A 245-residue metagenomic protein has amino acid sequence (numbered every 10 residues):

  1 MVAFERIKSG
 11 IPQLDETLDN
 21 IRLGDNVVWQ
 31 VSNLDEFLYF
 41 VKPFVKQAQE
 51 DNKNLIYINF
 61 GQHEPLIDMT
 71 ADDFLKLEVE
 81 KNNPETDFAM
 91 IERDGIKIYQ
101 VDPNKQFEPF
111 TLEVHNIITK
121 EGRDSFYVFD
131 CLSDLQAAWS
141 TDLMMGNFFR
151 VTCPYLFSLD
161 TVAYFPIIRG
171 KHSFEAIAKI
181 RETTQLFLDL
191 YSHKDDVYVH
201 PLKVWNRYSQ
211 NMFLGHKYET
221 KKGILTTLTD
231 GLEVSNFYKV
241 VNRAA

Functional and structural regions predicted by a protein language model:
A3, K8-I11, L18, T220-A245: NTP-binding/hydrolysis catalytic cores, primarily Walker-type P-loop NTPases
A3-F4, I98-E108, Q136-F148: Flexible beta-alpha connector loops of hexameric P-loop NTPases
R6-Q62, A245: Glycine-rich P-loop/Walker A and Walker A-like loops and their local beta1-loop-alpha1 context in P-loop NTPases
W29-Q30, Y57, V128-F129, T161-R169: Structural recognition of the conserved hydrophobic beta-strand(s) that form the central parallel beta-sheet of P-loop
L34-D35, G61-P65, N104-K105, L132-D134 (+3 more regions): Conserved nucleotide-binding/hydrolysis micro-motifs of P-loop NTPases
D51-D134: Conserved inter-motif catalytic segment of the P-loop NTP-binding fold
A138-W139, M144-K171: Substrate-engagement module of ASCE P-loop NTPases
T161, I167-V234: Phosphate-binding/switch region of NTP-binding enzymes
